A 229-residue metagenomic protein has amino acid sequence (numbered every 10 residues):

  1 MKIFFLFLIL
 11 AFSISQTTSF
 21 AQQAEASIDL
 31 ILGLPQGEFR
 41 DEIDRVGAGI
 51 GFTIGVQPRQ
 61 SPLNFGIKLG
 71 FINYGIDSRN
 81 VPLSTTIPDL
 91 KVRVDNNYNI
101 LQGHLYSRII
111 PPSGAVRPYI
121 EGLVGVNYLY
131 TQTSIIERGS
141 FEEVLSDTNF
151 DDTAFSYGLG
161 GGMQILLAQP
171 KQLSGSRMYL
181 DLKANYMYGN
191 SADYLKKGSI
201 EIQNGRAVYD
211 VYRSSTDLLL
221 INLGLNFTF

Functional and structural regions predicted by a protein language model:
F20-K68, I72, N226-T228: Short glycine/proline- and aromatic-enriched beta-strand/turn motifs that initiate or cap beta-hairpins
Q22-A24, D44-I50, N97-G103, V116 (+3 more regions): Residues that define the transmembrane beta-barrel architecture of outer-membrane proteins
E25-S27, N64-K68, Y119-E121, Y179-K183 (+1 more regions): Residue-level detector of the transmembrane beta-barrel scaffold of outer-membrane proteins
L30-Q36, F71-G75, V124-Q132, I165 (+2 more regions): Transmembrane beta-strands of outer-membrane beta-barrel pores
Q36-E42, P88-D95, E142-F150, A207-Y212: Extracellular loop and loop/strand-boundary signature of outer-membrane beta-barrel proteins
I43-G47, V81-D89, I135-V144, D193-G205: Flexible, surface-exposed loop regions and adjacent strand-edge segments of Gram-negative outer-membrane beta-barrel
G55-S140, F150-Y157, Q172: Gram-negative (and chloroplast) outer-membrane scaffold detector with strong preference for beta-barrel transmembrane
G162-F229: Predominantly the C-terminal beta-signal and adjacent terminal strand-loop region of outer-membrane beta-barrel
